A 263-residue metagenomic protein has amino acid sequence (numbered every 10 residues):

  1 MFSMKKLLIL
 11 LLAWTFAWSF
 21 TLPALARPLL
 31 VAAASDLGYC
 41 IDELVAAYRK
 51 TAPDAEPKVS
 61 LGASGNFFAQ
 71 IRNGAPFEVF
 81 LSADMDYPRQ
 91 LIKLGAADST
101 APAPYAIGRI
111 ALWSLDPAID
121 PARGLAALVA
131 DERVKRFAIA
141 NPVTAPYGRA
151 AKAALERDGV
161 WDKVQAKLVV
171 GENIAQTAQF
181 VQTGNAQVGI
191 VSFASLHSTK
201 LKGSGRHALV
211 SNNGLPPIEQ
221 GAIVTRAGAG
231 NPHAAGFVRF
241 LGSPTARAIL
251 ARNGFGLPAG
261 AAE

Functional and structural regions predicted by a protein language model:
M1-K5: N-terminal secretory signal peptides that target proteins for export/translocation
K6-P23: Bacterial N-terminal signal peptides
A26-A52, E56-L61, G65, A69-N73 (+4 more regions): Exported/periplasmic ABC-transporter solute-binding proteins
T100: Active-site phosphate-binding/coordination module
